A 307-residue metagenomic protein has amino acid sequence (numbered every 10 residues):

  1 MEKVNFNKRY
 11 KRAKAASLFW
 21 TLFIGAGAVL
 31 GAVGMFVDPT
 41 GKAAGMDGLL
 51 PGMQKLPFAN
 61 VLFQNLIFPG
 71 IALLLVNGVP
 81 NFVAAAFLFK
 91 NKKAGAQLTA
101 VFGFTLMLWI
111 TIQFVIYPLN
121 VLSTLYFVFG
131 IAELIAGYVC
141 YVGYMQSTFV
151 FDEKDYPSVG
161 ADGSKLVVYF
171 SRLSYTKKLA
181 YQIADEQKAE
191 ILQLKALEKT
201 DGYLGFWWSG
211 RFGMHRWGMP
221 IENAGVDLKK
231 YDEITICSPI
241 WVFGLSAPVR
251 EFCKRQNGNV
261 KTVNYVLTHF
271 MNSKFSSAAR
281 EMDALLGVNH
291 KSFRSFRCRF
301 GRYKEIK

Functional and structural regions predicted by a protein language model:
E2-V159, K254-R255, S276: Topology signature of small-to-medium multi-pass alpha-helical membrane proteins
V4, R12, I131, I135-K307: Active-site-proximal alpha-helix that buttresses catalytic centers in soluble enzyme cores
